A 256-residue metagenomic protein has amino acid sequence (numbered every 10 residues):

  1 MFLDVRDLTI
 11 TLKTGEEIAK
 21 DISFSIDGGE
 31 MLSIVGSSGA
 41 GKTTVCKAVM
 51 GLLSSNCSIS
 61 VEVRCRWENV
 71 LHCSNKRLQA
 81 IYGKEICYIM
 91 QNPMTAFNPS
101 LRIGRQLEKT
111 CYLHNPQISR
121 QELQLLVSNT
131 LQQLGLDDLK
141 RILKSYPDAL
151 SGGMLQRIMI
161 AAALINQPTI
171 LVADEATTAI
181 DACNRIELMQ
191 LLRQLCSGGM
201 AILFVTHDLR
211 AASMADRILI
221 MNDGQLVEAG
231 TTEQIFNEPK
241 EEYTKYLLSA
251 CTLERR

Functional and structural regions predicted by a protein language model:
S55-N56, I86, D137, N237-R256: C-terminal boundary and immediately downstream tail of ABC-type ATPase nucleotide-binding domains
S145-L150, M154: Conserved ABC ATPase signature
I165-T169: A short, proline-enriched helix->beta-strand linker immediately N-terminal to the Walker B motif in ABC-type P-loop
L171-D174: Catalytic Walker B motif of ABC-type/P-loop ATPase nucleotide-binding domains
M214-I220: Conserved catalytic segment of ABC-fold P-loop ATPases
A229-G230: ABC ATPase "signature
